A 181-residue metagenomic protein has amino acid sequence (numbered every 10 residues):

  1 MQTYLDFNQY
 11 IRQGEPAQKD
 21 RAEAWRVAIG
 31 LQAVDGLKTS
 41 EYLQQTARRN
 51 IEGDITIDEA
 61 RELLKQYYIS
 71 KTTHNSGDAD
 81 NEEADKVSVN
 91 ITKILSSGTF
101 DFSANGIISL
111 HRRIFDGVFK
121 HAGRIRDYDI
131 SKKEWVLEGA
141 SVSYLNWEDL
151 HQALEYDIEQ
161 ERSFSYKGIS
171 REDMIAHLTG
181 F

Functional and structural regions predicted by a protein language model:
M1-F181: FIC/Doc superfamily catalytic core
